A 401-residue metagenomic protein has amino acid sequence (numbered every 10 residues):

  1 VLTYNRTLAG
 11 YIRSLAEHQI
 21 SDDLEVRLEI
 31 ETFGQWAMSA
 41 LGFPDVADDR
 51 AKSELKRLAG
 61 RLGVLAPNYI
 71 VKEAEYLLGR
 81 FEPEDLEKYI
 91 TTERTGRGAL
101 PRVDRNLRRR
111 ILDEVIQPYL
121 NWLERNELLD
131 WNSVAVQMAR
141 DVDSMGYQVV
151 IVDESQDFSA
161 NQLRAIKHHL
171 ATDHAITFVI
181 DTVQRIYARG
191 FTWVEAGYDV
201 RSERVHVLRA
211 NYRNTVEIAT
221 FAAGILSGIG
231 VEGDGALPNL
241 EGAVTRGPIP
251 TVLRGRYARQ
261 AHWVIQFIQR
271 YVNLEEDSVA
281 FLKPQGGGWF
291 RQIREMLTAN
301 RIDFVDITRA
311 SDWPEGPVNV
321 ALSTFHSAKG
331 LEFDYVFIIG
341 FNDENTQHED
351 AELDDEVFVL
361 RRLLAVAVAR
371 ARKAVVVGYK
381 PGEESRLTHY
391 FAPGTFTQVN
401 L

Functional and structural regions predicted by a protein language model:
V1: Short beta-strand-centered segment that lines the nucleotide-binding/catalytic pocket of NTP-utilizing
Y4-V46, R105, E114-L128, R140-E352 (+5 more regions): Conserved helicase motor core of SF1/SF2 NTP-dependent helicases
F43-R108: ATP-hydrolysis module of ASCE/P-loop NTPase motor domains, specifically the Walker B Asp-Glu catalytic pair
W131-V134: N-terminal pre-P-loop "Q-motif" helix
R386-T388: Glycine-rich, charge-decorated loop segments at or immediately adjacent to ligand/cofactor-binding or catalytic sites
